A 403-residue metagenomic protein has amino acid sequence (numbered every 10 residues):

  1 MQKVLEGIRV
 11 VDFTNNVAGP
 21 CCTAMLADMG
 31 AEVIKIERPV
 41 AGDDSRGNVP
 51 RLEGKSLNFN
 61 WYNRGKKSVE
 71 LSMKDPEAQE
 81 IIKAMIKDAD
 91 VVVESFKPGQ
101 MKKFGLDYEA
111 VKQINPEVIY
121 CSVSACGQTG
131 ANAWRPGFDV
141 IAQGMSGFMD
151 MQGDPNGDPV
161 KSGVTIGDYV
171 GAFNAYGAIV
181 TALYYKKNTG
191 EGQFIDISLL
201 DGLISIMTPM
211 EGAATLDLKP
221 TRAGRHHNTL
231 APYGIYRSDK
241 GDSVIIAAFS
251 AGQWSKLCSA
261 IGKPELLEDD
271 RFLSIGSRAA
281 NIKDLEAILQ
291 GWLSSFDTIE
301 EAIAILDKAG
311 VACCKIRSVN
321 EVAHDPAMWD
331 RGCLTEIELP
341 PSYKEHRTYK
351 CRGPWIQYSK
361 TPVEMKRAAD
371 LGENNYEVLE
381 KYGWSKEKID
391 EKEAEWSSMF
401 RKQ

Functional and structural regions predicted by a protein language model:
M1-E6, R222, R237-D239, V322-Q403: Terminal low-complexity tails and localization/encapsulation signals of metabolic enzymes
M1-N188, L218, D370, Y376-Q403: N-terminal helix-loop segment corresponding to the beta1-alpha1 unit of nucleotide/adenylate-binding folds
V40, A125-G127, L199-I204, K240-D242 (+3 more regions): Glycine-rich beta-alpha junction loops
Q128, N156-V164, K187-D201, T221-N228 (+2 more regions): Conserved Rossmann-fold dehydrogenase catalytic segment
A172-G192, S205-L216, C258-K263: Oxidoreductase and adenylate-handling cofactor-binding alpha/beta cores
L218-Y233, E300: Active-site Gly/Thr loop motif
P232-A309, C313, E395: Aromatic-enriched alpha-helical interface/lid elements that frame and gate functional surfaces
D307-R331: Conserved PLP cofactor-binding pocket of PLP-dependent enzymes
